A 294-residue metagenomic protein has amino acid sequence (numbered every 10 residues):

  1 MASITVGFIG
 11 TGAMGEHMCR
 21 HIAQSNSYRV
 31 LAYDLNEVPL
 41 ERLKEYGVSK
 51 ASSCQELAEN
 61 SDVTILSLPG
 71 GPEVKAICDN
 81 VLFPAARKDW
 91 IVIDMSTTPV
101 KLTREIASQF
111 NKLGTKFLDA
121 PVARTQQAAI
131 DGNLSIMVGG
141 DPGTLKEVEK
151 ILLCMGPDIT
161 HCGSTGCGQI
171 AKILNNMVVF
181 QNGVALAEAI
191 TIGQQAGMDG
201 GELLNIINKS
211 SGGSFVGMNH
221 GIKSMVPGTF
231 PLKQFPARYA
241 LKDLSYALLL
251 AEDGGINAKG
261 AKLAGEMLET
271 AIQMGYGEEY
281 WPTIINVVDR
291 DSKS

Functional and structural regions predicted by a protein language model:
M1-S67, D89-W90: NAD(P)+-binding Rossmann beta1-loop-alpha1 motif at the extreme N-terminus of oxidoreductases
V6, T11, T98-N176: Rossmann-fold dinucleotide-binding core
V30, K50, F117-L118, I159 (+2 more regions): Hydrophobic beta-strand scaffold residues
C54-L66, G70-K116: Rossmann-fold NAD(P) dinucleotide-binding segment
C167-S292: Helical "substrate-binding/catalytic lid" subdomain of Rossmann-like NAD(P)-dependent dehydrogenases/reductases
